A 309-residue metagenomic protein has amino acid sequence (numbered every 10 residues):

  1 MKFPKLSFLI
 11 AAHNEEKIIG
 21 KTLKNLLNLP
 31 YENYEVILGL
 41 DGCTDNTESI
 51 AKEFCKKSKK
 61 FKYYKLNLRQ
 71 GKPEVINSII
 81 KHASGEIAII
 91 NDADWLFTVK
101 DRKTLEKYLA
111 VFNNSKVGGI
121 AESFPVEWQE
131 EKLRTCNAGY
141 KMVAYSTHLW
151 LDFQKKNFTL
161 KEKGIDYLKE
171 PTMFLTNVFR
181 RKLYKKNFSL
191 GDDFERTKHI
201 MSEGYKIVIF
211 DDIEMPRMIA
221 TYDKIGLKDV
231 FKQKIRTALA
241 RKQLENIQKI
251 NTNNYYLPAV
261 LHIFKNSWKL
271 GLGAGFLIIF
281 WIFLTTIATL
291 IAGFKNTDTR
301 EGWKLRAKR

Functional and structural regions predicted by a protein language model:
M1-N25: N-proximal low-complexity "stem/linker" segments adjacent to membrane-targeting elements
K24-N33: Short, acidic, metal-binding catalytic loop of nucleotide-sugar glycosyltransferases
L40-S49, L68, W95: A conserved acidic beta->alpha catalytic loop
L66-A83, V99: Glycine-rich, basic loop-to-helix element that forms the pyrophosphate-binding segment of sugar-nucleotide handling
E74-V75, K100, Y108-L183, F231 (+1 more regions): Long helical/loop segments within the catalytic core of UDP-sugar-dependent glycosyltransferases, especially the large
E86-L96: Short beta-strand-to-loop acidic/aromatic patch adjacent to the donor-nucleotide binding site
F112, G119-V143, N187-P258: Catalytic donor/gating beta->alpha subdomain of glycosyltransferases that bind UDP-sugars
K232, R236-R309: Terminal low-complexity segments of carbohydrate-biosynthetic enzymes
